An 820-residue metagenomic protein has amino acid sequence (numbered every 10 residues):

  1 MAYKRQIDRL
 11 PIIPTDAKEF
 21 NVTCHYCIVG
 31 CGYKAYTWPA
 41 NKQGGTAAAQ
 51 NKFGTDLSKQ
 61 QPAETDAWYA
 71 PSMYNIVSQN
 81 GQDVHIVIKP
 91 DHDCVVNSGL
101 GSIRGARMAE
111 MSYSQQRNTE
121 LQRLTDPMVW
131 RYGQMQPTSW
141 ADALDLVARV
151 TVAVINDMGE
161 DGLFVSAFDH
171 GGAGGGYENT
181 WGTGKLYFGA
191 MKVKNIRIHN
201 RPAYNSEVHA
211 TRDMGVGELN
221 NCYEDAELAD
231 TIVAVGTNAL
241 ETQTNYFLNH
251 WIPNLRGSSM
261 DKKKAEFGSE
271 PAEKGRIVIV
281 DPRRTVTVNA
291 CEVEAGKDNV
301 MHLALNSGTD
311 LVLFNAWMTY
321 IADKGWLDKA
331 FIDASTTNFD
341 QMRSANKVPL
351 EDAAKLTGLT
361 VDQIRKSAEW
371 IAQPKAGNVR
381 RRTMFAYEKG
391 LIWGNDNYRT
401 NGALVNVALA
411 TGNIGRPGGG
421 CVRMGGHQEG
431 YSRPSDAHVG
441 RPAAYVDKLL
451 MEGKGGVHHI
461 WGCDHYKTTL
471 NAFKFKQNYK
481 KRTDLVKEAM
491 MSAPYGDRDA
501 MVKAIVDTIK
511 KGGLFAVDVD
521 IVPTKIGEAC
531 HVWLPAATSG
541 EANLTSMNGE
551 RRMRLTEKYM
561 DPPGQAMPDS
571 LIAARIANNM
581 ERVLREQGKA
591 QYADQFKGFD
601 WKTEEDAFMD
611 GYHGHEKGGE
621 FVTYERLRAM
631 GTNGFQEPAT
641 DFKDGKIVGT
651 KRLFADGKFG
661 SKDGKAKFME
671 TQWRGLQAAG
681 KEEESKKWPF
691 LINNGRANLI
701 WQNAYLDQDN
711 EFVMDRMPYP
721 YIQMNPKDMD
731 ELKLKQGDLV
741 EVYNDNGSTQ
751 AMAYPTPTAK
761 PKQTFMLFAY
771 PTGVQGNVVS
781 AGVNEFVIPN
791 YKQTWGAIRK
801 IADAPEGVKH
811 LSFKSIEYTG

Functional and structural regions predicted by a protein language model:
M1-K324, T360, W461-C463, E488-P494 (+5 more regions): N-terminal export/assembly segments and adjacent metallocofactor-ligating motifs of anaerobic energy-metabolism
Q122-D142, L146, N156, E160 (+6 more regions): N-terminal leader/propeptide and maturation segments of large enzyme subunits in energy/redox metabolism and hydrolases
W140-F164, C222-T231, A345, R365-M384 (+1 more regions): Glycine-rich phosphate/diphosphate-binding loops that line cofactor/substrate pockets in enzymes
N179-V280, T287, L311-N315, T400-L544 (+2 more regions): Extended redox/cofactor-interaction regions of prokaryotic respiratory oxidoreductases
K297-A304, P535, R552-P563, D709: Short beta-alpha connecting loops at secondary-structure transitions that line or flank enzyme active sites
W317, S335-A443: Active-site phosphate/pyrophosphate-binding segments
G540-P562, A577-N579: Glycine/threonine-rich phosphate-binding loop and adjacent beta-strand/alpha-helix elements that clamp
D569-M630, N703, D707-Q723, K727-G820: Long, contiguous, secondary-structure-rich segments that constitute the structural scaffold of globular domains
